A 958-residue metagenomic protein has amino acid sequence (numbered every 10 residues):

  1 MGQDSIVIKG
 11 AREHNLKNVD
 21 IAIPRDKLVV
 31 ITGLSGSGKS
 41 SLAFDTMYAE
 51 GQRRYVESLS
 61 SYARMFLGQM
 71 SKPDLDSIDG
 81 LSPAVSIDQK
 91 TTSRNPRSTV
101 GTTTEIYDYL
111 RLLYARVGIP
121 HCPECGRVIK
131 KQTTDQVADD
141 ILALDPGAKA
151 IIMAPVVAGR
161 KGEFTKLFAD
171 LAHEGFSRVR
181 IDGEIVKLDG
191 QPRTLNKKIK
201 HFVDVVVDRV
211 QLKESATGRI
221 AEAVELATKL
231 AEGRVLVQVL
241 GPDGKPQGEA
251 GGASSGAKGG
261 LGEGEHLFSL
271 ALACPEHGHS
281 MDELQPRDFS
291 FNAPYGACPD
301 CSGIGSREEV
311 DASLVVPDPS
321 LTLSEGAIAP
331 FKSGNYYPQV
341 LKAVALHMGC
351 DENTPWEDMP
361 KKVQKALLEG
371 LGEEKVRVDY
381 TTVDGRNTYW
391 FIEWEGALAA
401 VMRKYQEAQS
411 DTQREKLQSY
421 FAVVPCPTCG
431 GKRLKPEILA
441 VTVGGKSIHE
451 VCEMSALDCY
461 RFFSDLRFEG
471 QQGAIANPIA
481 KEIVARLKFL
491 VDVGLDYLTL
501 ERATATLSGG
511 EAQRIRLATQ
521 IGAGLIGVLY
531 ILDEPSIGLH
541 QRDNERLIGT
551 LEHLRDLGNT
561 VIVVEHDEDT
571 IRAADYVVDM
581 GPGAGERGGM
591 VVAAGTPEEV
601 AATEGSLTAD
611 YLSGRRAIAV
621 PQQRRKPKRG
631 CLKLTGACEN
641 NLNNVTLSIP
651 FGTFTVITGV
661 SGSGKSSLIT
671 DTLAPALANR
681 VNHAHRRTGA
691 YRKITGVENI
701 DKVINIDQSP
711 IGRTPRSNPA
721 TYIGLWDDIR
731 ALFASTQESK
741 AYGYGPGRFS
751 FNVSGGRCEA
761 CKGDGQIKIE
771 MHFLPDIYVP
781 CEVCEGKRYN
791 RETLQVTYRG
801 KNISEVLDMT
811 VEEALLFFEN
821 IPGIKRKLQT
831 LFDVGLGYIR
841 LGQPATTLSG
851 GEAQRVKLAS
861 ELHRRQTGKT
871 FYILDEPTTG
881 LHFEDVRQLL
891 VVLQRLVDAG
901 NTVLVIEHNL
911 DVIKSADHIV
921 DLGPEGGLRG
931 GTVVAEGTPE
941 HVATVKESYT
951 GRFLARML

Functional and structural regions predicted by a protein language model:
M1-L958: Conserved phosphate-binding elements of NTP-dependent enzyme cores
